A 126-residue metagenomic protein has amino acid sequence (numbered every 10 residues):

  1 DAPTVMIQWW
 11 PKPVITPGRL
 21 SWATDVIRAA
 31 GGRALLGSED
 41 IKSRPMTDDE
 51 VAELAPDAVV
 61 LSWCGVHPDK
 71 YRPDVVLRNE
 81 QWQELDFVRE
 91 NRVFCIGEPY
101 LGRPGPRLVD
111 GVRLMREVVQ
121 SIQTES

Functional and structural regions predicted by a protein language model:
D1-S126: N-terminal ligand-binding lobe of clamshell/alpha-beta domains
